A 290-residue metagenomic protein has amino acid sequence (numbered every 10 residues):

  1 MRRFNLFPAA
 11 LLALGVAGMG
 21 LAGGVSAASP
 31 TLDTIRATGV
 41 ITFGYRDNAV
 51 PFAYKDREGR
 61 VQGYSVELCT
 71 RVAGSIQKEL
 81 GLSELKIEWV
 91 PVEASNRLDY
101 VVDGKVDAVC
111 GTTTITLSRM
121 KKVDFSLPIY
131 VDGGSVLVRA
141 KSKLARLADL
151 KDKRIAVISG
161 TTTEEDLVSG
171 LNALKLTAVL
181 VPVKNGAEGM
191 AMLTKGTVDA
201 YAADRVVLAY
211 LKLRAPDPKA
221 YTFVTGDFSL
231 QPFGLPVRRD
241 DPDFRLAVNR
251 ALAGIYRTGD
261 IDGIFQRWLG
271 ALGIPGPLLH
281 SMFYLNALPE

Functional and structural regions predicted by a protein language model:
A9-G20: Bacterial N-terminal signal peptides
A27-A108: Extracytoplasmic small-molecule ligand-binding "clamshell" domains of the periplasmic binding protein/Venus flytrap
R36, T162-V181, K219-Y221, L252-E290: Ligand-binding clefts/hinges and TM-proximal coupling segments of bilobed small-molecule sensing domains
T42-P51, V61-K78, T114-L117, D132-G186 (+1 more regions): Bilobed "Venus flytrap"/periplasmic-binding protein-like clamshell domains and structurally analogous long
D47, Y130-K141, R205, K212-A253 (+1 more regions): Periplasmic-binding protein-like
E67-S75, K141, A148, K153-R154 (+2 more regions): Extended ligand-binding regions for polar small-molecule ligands
T70, G74, L82-D149, A220 (+2 more regions): Acidic, polar ligand-binding/catalytic clefts
N96, C110-K121, D166-A173, A191-S229: A ligand-binding cleft/hinge motif common to bilobed small-molecule-binding domains
